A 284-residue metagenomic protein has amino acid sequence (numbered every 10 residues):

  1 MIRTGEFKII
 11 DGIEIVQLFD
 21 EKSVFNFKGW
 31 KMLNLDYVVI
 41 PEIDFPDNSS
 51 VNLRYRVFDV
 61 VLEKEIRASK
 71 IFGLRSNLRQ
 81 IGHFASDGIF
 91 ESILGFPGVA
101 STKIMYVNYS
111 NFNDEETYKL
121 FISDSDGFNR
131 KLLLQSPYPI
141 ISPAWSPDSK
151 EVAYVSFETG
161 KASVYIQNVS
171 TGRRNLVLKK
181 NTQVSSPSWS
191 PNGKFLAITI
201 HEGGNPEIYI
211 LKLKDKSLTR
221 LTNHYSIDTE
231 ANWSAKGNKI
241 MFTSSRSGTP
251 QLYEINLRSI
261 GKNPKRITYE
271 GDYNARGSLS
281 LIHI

Functional and structural regions predicted by a protein language model:
M1-K28, V39-I43: Short beta-strand->alpha-helix linker/helix-N-cap micro-motif that forms a surface specificity/interaction loop
Q17, D124-P139, Q167-S185, L211-T229 (+1 more regions): Multi-bladed beta-propeller domains
S23-G88: Amphipathic beta-strand/beta-sheet edge segments enriched in Tyr/Trp
S49-N52, N113-F121, K161-Y165, N205-Y209 (+1 more regions): Structural motif
G98-A100, P147-D148, P191-N192, A235-K236: Residue-level detector of Asp-centered blade-edge/turn motifs that repeat once per structural unit in beta-propeller
I282-I284: Conserved small/polar residues in nucleotide/adenosyl-binding loops
